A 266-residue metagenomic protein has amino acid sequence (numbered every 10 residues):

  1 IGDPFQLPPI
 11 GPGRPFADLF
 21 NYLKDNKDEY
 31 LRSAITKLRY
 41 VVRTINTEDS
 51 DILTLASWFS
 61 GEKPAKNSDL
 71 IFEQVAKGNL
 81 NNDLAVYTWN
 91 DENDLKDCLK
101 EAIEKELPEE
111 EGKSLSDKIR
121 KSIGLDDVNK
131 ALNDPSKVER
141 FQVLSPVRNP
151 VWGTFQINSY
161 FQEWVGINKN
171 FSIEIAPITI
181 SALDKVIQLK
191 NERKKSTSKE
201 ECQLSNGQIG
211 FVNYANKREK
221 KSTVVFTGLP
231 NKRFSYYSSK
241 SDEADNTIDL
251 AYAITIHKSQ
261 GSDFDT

Functional and structural regions predicted by a protein language model:
F5-V186, K190-S196, E200-C202: Conserved helicase motor core of P-loop NTPases
S159-T266: Conserved nucleotide-binding/hydrolysis modules and their immediate coupling elements across P-loop/ASCE NTPase motors
